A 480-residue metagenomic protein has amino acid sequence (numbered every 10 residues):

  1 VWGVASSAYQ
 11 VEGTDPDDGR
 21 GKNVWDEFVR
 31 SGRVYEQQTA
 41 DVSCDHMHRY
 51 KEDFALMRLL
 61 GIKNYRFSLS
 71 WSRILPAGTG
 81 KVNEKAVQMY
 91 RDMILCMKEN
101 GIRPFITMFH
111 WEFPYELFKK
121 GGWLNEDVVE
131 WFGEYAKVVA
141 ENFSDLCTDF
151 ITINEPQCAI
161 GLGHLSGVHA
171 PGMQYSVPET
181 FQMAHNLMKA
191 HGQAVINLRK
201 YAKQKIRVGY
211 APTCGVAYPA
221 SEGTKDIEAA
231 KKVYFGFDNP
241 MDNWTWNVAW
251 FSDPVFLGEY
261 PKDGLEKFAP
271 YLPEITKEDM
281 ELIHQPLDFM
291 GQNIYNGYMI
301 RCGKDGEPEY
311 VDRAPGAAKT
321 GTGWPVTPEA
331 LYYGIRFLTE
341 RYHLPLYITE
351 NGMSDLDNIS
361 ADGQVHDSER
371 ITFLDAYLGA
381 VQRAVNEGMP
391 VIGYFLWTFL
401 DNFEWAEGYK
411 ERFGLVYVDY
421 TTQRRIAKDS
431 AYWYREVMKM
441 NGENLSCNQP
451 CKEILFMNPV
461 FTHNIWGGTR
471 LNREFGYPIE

Functional and structural regions predicted by a protein language model:
V1-V34, R58-L59, A77-T79, V87-P478: Active-site region of glycoside hydrolase catalytic domains
A5-S7, E52, S68-S72: Acidic/polar N-terminal loop/beta-strand segments that form early-domain functional surfaces
Y35-R49, W123-E126: Active-site mouth loops of central-metabolism enzymes
V42, H46-A55, L75-P76, A86: Internal amphipathic alpha-helical repeat/solenoid segments
M57-R58, F67: Functionally critical transmembrane alpha-helices in membrane proteins and complexes, commonly lining
K63-S70, R103-T107: Short, well-structured secondary-structure segments
L69-V82: Glycine-rich, proline-tolerant flexible connector loops at the mouths of alpha/beta enzymes
